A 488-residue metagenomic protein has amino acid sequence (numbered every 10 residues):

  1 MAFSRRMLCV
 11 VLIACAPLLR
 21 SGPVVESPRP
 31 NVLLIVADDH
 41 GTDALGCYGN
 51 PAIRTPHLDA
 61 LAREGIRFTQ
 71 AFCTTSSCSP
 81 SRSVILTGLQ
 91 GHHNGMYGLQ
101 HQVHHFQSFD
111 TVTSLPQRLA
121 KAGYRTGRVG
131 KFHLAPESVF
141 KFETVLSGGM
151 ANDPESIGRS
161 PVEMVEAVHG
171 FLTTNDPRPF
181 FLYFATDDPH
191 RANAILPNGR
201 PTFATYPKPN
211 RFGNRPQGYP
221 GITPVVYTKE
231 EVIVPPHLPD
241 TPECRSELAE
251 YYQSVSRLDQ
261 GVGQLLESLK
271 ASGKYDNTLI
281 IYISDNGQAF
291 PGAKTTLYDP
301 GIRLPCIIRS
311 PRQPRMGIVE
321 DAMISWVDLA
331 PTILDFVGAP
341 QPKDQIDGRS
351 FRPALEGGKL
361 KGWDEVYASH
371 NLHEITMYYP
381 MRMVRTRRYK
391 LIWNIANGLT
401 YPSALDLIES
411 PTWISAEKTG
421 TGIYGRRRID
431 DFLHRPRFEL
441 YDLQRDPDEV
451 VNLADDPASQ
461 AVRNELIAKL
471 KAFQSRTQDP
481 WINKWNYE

Functional and structural regions predicted by a protein language model:
F3, L8-P28: Bacterial Sec-dependent signal peptides at the C-terminal "C-region" and cleavage site
S27, D39-A52, T69, S76 (+12 more regions): Active-site-proximal cap/lid insertion segments
P28-L33, E64-T69, K121-G127, D176-L182 (+3 more regions): Loop/turn elements at helix/coil->beta-strand transitions in domains of secreted/extracellular proteins
V36, V129, I283: Generic enzyme active-site microenvironment
N50-R82, G88-H92, P116, A120-G127 (+2 more regions): Short, structured active-site-proximal loop/turn typified by the sulfatase FGly-forming signature C/S-X-P-X-R
V84-L182, H190-I195: Catalytic-site neighborhoods of secreted/periplasmic enzymes that process anionic sulfate/phosphate groups
S310, V384-R387: Active-site beta-strand termini and strand-to-loop segments that position acidic
R349-P353, W363-V366: Polar, glycine-rich mid-to-C-terminal structural blocks that act as macromolecule-binding/assembly scaffolds
